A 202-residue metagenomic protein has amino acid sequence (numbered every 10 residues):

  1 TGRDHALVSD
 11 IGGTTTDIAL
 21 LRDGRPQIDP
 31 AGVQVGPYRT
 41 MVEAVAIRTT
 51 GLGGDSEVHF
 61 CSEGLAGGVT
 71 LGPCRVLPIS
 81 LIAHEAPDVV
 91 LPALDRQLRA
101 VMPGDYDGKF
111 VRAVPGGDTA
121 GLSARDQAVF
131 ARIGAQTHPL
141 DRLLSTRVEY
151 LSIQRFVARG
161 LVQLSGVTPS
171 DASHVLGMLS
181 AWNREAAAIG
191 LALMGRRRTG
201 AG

Functional and structural regions predicted by a protein language model:
T1-G202: N-terminally biased helix-coil "hinge/interface" segments that flank
